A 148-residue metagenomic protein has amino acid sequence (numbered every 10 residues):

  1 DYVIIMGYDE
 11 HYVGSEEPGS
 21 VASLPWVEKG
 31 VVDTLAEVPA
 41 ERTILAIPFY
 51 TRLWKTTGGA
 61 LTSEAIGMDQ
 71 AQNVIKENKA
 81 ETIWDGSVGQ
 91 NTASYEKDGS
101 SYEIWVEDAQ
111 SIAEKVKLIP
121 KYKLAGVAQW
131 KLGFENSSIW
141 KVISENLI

Functional and structural regions predicted by a protein language model:
D1-E77: Substrate-binding surface in catalytic domains of secreted glycosidases
S15-V21, S101-W105, Q129: Second-shell loop/turn segments in exported
P18-E28, V106-A113, F134: Soluble non-cytosolic domains of exported or imported proteins
E37-P39, E96-D98, P120-Y122: Extracellular/periplasmic catalytic domains that process cell-envelope and extracellular macromolecules
I47-L118, L147-I148: Glycan-binding loop/region signatures in secreted carbohydrate-active enzymes
S111-I148: Acidic/aromatic/glycine-rich contiguous surface patches that form carbohydrate-binding/processing clefts and analogous
